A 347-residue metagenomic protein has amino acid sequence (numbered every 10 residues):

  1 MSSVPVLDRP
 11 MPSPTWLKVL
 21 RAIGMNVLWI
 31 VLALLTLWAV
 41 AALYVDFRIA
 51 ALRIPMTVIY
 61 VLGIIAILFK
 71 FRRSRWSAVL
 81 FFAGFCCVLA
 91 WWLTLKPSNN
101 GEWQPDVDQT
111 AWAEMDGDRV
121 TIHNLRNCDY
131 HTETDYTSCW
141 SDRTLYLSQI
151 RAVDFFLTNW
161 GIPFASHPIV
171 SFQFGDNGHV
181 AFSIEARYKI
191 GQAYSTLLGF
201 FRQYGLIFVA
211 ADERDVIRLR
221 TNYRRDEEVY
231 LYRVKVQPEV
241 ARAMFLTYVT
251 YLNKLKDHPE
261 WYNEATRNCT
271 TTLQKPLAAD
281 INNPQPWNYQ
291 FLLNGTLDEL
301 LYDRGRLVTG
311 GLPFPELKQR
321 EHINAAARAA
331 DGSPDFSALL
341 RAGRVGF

Functional and structural regions predicted by a protein language model:
M1-K18: Short, Lys/Arg-rich, polar N-terminal cytosolic tail immediately upstream of the first transmembrane signal-anchor
T15-I64, V249-F347: Activation targets extended, charge/polar-rich intrinsically disordered C-terminal tails
M56-F82: Cytosolic-side transmembrane helix boundary signature
R73-P97: Internal/C-terminal transmembrane anchor helices
K96-D116: Alpha-helical transmembrane signal-anchor/signal-peptide segments
V120, L125, H131-V229: Glycine-rich catalytic cores of cysteine/serine-nucleophile enzymes that process amide/ester linkages in cell-envelope
G175-A181, A186-L219, E228-Y230, P238-A241 (+4 more regions): N-terminal intrinsically disordered, low-complexity segments enriched in P/E/S/T
F201-A279, P286, Q290: Soluble catalytic domains of enzymes that build or remodel membrane lipids, polysaccharides, and related
